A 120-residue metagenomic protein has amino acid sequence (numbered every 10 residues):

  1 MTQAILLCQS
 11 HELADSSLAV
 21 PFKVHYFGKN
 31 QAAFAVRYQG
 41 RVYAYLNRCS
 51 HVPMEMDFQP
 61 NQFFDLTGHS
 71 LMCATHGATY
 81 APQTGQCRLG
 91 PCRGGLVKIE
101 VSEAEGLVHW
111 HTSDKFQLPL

Functional and structural regions predicted by a protein language model:
M1-L66, A81-P82, G95-L120: N-terminal pre-ligand scaffold of iron-sulfur
C49, C73-H76: Short cysteine clusters
G68-S70: Active-site metal-binding motif and surrounding structural segment of the metallo-beta-lactamase
G90-P91: Axial heme c-ligation environment in periplasmic c-type cytochrome domains
